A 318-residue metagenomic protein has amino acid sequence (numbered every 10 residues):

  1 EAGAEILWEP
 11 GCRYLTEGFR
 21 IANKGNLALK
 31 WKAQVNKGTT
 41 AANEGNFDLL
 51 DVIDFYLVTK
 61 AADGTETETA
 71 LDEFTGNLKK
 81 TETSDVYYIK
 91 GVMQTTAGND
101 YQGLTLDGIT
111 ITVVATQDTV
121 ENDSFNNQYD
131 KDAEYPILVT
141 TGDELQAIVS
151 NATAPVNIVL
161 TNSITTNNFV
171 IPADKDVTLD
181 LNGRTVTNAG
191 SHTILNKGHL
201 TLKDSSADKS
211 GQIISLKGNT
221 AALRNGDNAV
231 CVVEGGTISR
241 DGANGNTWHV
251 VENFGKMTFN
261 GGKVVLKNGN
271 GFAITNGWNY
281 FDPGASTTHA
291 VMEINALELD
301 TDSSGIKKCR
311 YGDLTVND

Functional and structural regions predicted by a protein language model:
E1-I137: Long, small/polar-residue-biased beta-strand-and-loop interaction regions
L15, D51, D107, K175 (+6 more regions): Residues that flank catalytic or metal-binding motifs in active/ligand-binding sites
T16-R20, K30-K32, D48, D54-V58 (+11 more regions): Ordered hydrophobic segments in well-structured contexts
I21, E144-N151, T165-D174, L179 (+6 more regions): Short, T/G/N/S-enriched strand-turn elements that build extracellular solenoid repeat scaffolds
A41, G45, K60-T75, T83 (+10 more regions): Exposed regions on extracellular, virion, or secretory-pathway luminal proteins
P136-T161: Acidic Gly/Asp/Thr-rich repetitive segments characteristic of extracellular carbohydrate-active and adhesion proteins
T165-T178, V186-D204, I214-C231, G245-G255: Extracellular beta-strand-rich solenoid/capping regions of secreted or surface-exposed proteins that bind or remodel
N182-G190, S206-N219, E234-T247, N260-T275 (+2 more regions): Beta-strand-rich solenoid/repeat architectures in extracellular/passenger domains of polysaccharide-targeting enzymes
